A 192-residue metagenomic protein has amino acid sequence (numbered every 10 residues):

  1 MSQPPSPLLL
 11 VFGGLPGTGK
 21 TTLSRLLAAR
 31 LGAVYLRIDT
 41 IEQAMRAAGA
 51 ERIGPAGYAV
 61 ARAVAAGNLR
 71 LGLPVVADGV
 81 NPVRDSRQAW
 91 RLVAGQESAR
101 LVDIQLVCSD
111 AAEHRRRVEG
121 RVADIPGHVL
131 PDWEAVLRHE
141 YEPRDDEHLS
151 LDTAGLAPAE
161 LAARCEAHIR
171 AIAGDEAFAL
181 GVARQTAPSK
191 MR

Functional and structural regions predicted by a protein language model:
M1-S6: Phosphate-binding P-loop
L9: Walker A (P-loop) ATP-phosphate-binding motif of ABC ATPase nucleotide-binding domains
F12: Hydrophobic anchor at the beta1->P-loop junction of P-loop NTPases
L15: P-loop (Walker A) phosphate-binding loop of NTP-binding proteins
T18, T22-L73: Conserved substrate/cofactor phosphate-moiety recognition/catalytic segment in nucleotide-dependent phosphotransferases
A56-L101: Glycine-rich phosphate-binding loop used to anchor ATP phosphates in small-molecule kinases, encompassing both
E97-V118, L151: Conserved phosphate-donor/acceptor-positioning beta-strand/loop module used by diverse small-molecule
G120-R164, I172-R192: Small-molecule kinase domains that catalyze NTP-dependent phosphoryl transfer to phosphate-bearing small molecules
